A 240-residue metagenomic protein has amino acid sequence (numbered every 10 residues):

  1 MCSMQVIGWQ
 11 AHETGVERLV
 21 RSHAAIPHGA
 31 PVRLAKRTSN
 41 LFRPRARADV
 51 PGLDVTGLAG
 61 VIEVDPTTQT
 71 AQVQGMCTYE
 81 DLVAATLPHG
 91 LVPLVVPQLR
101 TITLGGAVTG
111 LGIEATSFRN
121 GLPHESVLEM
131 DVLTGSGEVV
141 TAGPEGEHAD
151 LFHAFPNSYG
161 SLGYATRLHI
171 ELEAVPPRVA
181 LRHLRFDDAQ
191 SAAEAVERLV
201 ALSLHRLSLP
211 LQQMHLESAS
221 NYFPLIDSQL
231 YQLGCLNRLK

Functional and structural regions predicted by a protein language model:
M1-K240: Noncatalytic alpha-helical scaffold of FAD-dependent oxidoreductases
